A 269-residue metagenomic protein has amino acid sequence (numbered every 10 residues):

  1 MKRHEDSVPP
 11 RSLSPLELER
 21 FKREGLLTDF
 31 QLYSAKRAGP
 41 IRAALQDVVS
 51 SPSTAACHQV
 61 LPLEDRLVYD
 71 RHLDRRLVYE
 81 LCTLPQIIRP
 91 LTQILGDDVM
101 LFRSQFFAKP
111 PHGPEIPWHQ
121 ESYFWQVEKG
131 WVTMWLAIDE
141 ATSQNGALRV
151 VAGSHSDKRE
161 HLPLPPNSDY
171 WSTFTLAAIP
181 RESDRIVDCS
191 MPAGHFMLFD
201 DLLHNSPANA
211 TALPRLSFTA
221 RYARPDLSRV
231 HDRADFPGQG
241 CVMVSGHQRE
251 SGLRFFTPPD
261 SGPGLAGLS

Functional and structural regions predicted by a protein language model:
M1-E24, D29-W118, F124-V127, P163 (+2 more regions): Non-heme Fe(II)-dependent double-stranded beta-helix
K2, S143-H204: Double-stranded beta-helix
R3, S7, R42, S51-Q59 (+2 more regions): Non-heme Fe(II)/2-oxoglutarate
H72, H119, H155, H204-N205: Histidine-centered active-site/metal-ligand motif
D97, P111-G113, D139-S143, S156 (+3 more regions): Short, charged/polar surface micro-motifs in flexible loops or helix N-caps
Q105, Q120, L136-E140, A152 (+1 more regions): Short, structured patches in soluble enzyme cores that scaffold and shape functional sites
H119-W131, D184-R185, M191, T211-L213: A short beta-loop-beta micro-motif enriched in histidine and acidic residues
Q126-S143, S190, L198, R221-R224: Short, conserved beta-strand element in jelly-roll/cupin
